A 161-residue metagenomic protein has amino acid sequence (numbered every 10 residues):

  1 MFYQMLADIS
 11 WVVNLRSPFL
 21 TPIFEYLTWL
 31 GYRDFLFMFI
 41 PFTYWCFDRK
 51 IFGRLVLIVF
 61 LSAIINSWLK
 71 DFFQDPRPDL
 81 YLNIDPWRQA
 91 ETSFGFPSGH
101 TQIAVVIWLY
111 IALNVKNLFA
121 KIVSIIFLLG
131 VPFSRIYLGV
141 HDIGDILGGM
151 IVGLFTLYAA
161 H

Functional and structural regions predicted by a protein language model:
M1-F35, N66-S93: N-terminal transmembrane-helix/juxtamembrane module of multi-pass inner/ER membrane proteins
L6, F47-D48, I126: Generic signal for short, ordered secondary-structure residues within or immediately flanking folded domains
R16-F19, I23, I51, V115 (+1 more regions): Juxtamembrane loop-transmembrane helix junctions in multi-pass integral membrane proteins, especially the extracellular
F35-T43: First transmembrane helix
F39-I40, G53, D79-H161: Membrane-embedded catalytic cores of phosphoryl/pyrophosphoryl-handling enzymes
T43-S62: Interfacial segments of alpha-helical transmembrane regions
V56-W68, F72, I151, F155-A159: Hydrophobic, lipid-facing residues on alpha-helical transmembrane segments of integral membrane proteins
